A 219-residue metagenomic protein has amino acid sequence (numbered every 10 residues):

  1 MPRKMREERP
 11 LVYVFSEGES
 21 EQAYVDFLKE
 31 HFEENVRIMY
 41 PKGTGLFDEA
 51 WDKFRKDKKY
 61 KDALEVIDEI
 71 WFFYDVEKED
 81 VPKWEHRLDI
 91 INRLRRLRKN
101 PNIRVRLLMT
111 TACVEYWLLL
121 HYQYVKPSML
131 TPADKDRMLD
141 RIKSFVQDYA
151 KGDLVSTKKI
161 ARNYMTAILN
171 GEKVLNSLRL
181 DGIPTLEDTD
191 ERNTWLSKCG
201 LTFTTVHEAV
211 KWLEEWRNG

Functional and structural regions predicted by a protein language model:
P2-L11, Q22-Y40, R55-E69, V76-G219: C-terminal accessory helical subdomains adjacent to catalytic cores in phosphodiester- and nucleotide-handling enzymes
T44-K53: Eukaryotic endosomal/vacuolar membrane-trafficking regulators centered on PX-domain-mediated PI3P pathways
